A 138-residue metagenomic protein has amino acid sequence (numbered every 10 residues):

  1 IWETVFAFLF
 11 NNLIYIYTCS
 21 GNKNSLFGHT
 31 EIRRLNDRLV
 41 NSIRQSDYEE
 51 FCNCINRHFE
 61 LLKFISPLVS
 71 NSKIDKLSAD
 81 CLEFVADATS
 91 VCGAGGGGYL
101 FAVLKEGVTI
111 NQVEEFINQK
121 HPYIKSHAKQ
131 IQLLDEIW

Functional and structural regions predicted by a protein language model:
I1-V91, F101-W138: C-terminal nucleotide
G95-G97: Glycine-rich nucleotide-binding loop
